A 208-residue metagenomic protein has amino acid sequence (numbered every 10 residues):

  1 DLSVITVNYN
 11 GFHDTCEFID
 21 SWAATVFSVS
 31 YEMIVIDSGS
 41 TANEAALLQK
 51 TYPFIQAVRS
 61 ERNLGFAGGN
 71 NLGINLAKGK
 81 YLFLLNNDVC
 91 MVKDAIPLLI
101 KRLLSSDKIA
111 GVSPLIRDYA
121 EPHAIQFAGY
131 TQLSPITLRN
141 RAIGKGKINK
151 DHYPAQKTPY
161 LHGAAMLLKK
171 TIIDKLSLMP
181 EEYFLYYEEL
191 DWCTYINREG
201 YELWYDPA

Functional and structural regions predicted by a protein language model:
F12, S21, D37-A46, R62: A conserved acidic beta->alpha catalytic loop
D20-S30: Short, acidic, metal-binding catalytic loop of nucleotide-sugar glycosyltransferases
S30-G39, V58-S60: Short beta-strand/loop segment that forms part of the nucleotide-sugar
N43, V89-R102: Acidic donor-binding/catalytic loop of UDP-sugar-dependent glycosyltransferases, especially processive GT2
R59-A77, N87: Glycine-rich, basic loop-to-helix element that forms the pyrophosphate-binding segment of sugar-nucleotide handling
L82: Short aromatic/hydrophobic "clamp" motif used to bind/position activated sugar donors
L98-S177, E182, L190: Acidic/His-rich active-site region of diverse nucleotide-sugar glycosyltransferases
I172-L185, L190-A208: Catalytic donor-sugar/metal-binding loop of nucleotide-sugar-dependent glycosyltransferases
